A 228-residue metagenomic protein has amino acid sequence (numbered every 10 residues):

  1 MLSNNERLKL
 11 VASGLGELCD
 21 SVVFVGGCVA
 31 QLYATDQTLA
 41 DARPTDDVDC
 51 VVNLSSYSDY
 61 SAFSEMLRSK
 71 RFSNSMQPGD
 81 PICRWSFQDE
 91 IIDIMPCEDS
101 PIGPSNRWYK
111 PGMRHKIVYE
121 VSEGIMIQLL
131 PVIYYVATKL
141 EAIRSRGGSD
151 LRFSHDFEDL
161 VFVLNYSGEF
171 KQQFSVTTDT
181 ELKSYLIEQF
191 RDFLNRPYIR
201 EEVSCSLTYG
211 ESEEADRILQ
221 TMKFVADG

Functional and structural regions predicted by a protein language model:
M1-G228: Compositionally biased terminal segments of proteins
